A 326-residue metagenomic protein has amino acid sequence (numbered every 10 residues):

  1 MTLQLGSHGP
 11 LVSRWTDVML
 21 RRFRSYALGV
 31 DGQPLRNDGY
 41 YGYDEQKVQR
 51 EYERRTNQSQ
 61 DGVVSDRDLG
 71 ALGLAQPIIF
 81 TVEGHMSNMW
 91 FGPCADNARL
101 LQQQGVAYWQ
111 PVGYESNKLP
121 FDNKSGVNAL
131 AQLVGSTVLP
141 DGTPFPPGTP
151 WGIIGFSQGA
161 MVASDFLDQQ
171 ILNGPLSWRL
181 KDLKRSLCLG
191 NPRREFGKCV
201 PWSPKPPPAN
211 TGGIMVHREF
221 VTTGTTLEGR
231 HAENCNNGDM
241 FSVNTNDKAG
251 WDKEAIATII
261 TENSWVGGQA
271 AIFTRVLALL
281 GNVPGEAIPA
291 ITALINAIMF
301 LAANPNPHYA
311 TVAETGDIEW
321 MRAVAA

Functional and structural regions predicted by a protein language model:
T2-A71: Short acidic, glycine/serine/threonine-rich helix-capping segments at coil-helix boundaries
V12-T16, Q46, L69, C94 (+4 more regions): Extracytoplasmic/secreted envelope proteins and their assembly/folding machinery, especially bacterial periplasmic
S25-N37, G142, P206-M215: Surface-exposed intrinsically disordered loops and tails
A75-P77, P146-P150, K181-L183: A general structural motif
T81-G113, N117, K124-P140, Q169-A326: Surface cap/lid and interfacial helix-loop subdomains adjacent to catalytic sites that gate substrate access
S136-P150: Gly/Ser-rich "nucleophile elbow"/oxyanion-hole loop immediately N-terminal to the catalytic nucleophile in hydrolases
I153-S164: Gly/Ala-rich beta-loop-alpha elbow adjacent to hydrolase catalytic centers
